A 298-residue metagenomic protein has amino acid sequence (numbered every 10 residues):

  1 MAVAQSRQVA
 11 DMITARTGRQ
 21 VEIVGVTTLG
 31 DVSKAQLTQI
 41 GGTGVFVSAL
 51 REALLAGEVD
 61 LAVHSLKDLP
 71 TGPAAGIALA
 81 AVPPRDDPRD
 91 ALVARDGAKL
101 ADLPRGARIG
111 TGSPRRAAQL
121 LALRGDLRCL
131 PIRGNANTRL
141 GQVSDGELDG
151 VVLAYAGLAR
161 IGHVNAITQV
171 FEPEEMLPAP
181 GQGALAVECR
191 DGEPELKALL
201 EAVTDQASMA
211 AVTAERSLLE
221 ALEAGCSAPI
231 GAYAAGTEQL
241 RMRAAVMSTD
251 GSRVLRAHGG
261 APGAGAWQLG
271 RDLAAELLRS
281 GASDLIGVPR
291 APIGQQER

Functional and structural regions predicted by a protein language model:
M1-I40, A122, D126-R298: Small-molecule-sensing regulatory modules
A35-L61: Short, structured active-site "lid" loops
V59-V63, D149-G150: Short, Asp-centered acidic motifs that coordinate Mg2+ and/or phosphate in catalytic or ligand-binding sites
L66-L69, A75-L127: A conserved helix-loop-strand patch within extracytoplasmic ligand-binding domains of the periplasmic binding
P70-T71, R160: Short glycine-rich, flexible loops that bind phosphorylated cofactors or substrates
